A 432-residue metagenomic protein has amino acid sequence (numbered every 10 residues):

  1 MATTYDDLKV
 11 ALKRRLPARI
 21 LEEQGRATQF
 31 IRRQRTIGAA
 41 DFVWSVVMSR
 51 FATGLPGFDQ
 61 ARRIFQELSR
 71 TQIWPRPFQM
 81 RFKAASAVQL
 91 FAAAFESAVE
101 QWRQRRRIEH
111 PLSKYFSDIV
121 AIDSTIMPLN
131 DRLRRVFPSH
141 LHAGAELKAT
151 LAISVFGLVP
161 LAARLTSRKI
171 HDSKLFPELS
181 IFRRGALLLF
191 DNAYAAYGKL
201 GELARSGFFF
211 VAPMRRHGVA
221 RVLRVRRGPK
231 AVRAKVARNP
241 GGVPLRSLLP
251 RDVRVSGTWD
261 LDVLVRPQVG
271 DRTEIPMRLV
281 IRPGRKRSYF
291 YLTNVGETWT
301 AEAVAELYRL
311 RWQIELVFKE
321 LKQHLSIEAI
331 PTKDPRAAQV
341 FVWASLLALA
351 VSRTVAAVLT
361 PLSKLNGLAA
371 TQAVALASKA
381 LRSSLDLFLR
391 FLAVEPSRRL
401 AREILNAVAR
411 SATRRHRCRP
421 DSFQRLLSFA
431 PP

Functional and structural regions predicted by a protein language model:
M1-F58, Q72-I73, M80, A84-A85 (+6 more regions): Single, function-defining residue in the core of a domain
Q60-I64: Short alpha-helical "recognition helix" segments of helix-turn-helix
Q66-S69: Blade-loop segments of beta-propeller domains
P138-H140: Extracellular beta-strand-rich solenoid/capping regions of secreted or surface-exposed proteins that bind or remodel
